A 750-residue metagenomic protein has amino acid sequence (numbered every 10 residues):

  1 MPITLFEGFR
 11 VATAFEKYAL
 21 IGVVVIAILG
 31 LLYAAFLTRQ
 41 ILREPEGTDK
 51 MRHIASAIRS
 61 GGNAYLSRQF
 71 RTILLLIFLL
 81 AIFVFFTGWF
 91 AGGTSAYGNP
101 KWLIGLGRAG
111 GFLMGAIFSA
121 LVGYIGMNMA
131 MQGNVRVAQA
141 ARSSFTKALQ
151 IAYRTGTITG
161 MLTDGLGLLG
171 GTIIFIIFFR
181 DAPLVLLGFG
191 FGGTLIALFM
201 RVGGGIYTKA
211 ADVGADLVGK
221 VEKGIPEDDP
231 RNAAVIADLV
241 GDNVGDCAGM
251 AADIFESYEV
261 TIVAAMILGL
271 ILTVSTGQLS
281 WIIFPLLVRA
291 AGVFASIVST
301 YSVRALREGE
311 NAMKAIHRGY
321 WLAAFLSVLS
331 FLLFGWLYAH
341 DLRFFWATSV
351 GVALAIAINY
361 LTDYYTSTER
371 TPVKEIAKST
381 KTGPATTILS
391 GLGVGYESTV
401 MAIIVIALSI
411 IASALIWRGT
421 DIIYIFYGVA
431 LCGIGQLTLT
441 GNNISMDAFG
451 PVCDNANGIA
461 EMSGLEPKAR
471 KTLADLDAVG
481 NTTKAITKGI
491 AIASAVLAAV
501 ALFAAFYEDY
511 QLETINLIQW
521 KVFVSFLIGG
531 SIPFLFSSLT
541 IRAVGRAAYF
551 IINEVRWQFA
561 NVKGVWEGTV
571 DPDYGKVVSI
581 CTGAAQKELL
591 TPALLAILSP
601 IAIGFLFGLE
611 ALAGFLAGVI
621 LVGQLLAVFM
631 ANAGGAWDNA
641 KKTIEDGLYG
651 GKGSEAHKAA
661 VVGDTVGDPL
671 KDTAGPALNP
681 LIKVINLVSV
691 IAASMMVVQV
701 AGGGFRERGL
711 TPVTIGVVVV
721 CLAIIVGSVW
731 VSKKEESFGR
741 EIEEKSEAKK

Functional and structural regions predicted by a protein language model:
P2-K750: Hydrophobic packing and interface segments
